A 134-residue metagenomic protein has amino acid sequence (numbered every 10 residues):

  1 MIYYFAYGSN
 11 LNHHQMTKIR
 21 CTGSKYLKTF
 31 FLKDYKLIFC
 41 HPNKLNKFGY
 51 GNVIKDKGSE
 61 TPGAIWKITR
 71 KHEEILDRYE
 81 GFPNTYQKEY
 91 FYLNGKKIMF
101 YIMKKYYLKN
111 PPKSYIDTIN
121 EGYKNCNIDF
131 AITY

Functional and structural regions predicted by a protein language model:
M1-Y134: A glycine-rich, hydrophobic/aromatic-adjacent loop/helix-cap motif
